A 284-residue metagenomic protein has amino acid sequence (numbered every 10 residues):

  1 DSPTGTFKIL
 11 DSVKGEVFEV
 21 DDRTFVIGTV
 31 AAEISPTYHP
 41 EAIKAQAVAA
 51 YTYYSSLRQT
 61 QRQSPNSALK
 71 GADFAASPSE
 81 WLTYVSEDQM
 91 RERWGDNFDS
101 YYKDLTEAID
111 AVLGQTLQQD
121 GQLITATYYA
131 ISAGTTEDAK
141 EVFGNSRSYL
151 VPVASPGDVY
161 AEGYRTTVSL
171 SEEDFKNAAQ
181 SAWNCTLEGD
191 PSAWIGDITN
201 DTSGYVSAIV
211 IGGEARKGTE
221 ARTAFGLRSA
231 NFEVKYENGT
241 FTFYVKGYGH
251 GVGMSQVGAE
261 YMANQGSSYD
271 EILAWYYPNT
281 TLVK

Functional and structural regions predicted by a protein language model:
D1-K284: Conserved, single-site charged/polar hotspot
